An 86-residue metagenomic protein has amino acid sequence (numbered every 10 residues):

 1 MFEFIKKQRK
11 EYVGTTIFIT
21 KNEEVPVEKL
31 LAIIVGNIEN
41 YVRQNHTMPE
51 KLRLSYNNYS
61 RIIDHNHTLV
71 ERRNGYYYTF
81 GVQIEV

Functional and structural regions predicted by a protein language model:
M1-I19: Short, intrinsically disordered N-terminal pre-domain segments
Q8, G14, N37, S55 (+1 more regions): A general marker of short, structured functional hotspots
R9, I38, V42, I63-H67: Generic secondary-structure transition motif, activating predominantly at the C-termini of alpha-helices
T16-Y56: Extended, solvent-exposed, turn-rich assembly/linker loops in the middle of proteins
T47-V86: Extended oligomerization regions of viral-like shell subunits
